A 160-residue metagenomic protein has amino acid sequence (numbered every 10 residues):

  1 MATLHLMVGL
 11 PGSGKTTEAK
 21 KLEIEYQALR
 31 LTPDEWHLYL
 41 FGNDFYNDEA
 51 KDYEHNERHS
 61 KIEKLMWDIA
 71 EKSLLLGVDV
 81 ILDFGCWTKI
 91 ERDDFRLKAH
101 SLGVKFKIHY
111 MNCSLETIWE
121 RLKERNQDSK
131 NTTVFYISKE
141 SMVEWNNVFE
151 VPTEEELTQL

Functional and structural regions predicted by a protein language model:
M1-A2, S73: Phosphate-binding P-loop
A2-L4, S13, T17, K21 (+3 more regions): Conserved GTP-binding G-domain of TRAFAC-class P-loop NTPases and closely related GTPase folds
M7: Hydrophobic anchor at the beta1->P-loop junction of P-loop NTPases
T17-V78: Conserved substrate/cofactor phosphate-moiety recognition/catalytic segment in nucleotide-dependent phosphotransferases
N56-E63, W67, N112, K139-N146: Amphipathic alpha-helical transducer elements in NTP-driven molecular machines
L74, C86-Q127, E144: ATP-dependent NMP and nucleoside kinases share a basic, alpha-helical "lid"
V78-W87, E155-L160: Phosphate-binding beta-loop-alpha motif at adenosine-nucleotide cofactor sites
